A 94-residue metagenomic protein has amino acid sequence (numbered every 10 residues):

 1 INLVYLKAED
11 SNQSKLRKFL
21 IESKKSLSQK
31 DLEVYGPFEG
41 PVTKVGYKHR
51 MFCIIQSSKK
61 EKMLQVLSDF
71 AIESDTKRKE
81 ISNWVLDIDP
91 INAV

Functional and structural regions predicted by a protein language model:
I1-V94: Accessory helical-bundle/CTD segments and flexible terminal tails appended to RecA-like ATPase motors
